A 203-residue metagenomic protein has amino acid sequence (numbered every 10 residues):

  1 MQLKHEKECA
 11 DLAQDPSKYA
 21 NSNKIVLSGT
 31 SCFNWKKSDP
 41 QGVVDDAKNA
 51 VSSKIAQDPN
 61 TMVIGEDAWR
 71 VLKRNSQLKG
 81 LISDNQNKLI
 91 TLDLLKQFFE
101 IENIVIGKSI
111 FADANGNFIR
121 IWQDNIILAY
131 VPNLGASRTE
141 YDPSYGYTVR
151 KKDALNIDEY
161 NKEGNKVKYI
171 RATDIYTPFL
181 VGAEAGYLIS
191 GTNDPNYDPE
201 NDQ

Functional and structural regions predicted by a protein language model:
M1-E6: Long, hydrophobic/aromatic-enriched structural stretches that serve as scaffold segments
K7-N21: Short, glycine/acidic-rich hinge or "gate" loops at secondary-structure transitions that mediate conformational
Y19-F98: Extended, solvent-exposed, turn-rich assembly/linker loops in the middle of proteins
S28-S38, K79-Q203: Sequence/fold signature of self-assembling virion shell proteins
